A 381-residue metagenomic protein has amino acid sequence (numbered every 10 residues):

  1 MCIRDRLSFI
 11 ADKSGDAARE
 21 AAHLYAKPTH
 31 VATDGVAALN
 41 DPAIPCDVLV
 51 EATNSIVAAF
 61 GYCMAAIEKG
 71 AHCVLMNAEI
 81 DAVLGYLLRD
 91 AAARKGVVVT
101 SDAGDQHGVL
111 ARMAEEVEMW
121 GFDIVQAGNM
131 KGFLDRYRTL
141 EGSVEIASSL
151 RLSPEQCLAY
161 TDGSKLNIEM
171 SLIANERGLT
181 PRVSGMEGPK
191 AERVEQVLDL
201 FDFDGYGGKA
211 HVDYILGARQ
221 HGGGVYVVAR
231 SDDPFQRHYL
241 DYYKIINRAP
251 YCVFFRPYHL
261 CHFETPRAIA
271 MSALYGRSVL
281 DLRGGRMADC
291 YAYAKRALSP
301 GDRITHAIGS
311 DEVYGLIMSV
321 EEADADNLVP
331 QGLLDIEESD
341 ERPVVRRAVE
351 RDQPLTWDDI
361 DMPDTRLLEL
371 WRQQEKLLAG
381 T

Functional and structural regions predicted by a protein language model:
M1-R6: Conserved small/polar residues in nucleotide/adenosyl-binding loops
F9-K13: Conserved acidic E/D residue at the C-terminus of a beta-strand in Rossmann-like folds
S14-D16, I80: Helix N-cap at the beta1-alpha1 junction of Rossmann-like dinucleotide-binding domains, i.e., the first residues
A22, G85-L88, A111-A114, N129 (+4 more regions): Short acidic, glycine/serine/threonine-rich loops at helix termini
L24-V48, N54-V57: A structured beta-alpha segment of the ubiquitous adenosine-cofactor-binding alpha/beta core
T53, V57-K69, M76-V98, D102-G104: Rossmann-fold NAD(P)-binding glycine/threonine-rich loop
A92-G96, T100-K165: Rossmann-like NAD(P)H-binding beta-loop-alpha module
E145-T381: C-terminal catalytic/substrate-binding lobe primarily of soluble NAD(P)-dependent oxidoreductases
